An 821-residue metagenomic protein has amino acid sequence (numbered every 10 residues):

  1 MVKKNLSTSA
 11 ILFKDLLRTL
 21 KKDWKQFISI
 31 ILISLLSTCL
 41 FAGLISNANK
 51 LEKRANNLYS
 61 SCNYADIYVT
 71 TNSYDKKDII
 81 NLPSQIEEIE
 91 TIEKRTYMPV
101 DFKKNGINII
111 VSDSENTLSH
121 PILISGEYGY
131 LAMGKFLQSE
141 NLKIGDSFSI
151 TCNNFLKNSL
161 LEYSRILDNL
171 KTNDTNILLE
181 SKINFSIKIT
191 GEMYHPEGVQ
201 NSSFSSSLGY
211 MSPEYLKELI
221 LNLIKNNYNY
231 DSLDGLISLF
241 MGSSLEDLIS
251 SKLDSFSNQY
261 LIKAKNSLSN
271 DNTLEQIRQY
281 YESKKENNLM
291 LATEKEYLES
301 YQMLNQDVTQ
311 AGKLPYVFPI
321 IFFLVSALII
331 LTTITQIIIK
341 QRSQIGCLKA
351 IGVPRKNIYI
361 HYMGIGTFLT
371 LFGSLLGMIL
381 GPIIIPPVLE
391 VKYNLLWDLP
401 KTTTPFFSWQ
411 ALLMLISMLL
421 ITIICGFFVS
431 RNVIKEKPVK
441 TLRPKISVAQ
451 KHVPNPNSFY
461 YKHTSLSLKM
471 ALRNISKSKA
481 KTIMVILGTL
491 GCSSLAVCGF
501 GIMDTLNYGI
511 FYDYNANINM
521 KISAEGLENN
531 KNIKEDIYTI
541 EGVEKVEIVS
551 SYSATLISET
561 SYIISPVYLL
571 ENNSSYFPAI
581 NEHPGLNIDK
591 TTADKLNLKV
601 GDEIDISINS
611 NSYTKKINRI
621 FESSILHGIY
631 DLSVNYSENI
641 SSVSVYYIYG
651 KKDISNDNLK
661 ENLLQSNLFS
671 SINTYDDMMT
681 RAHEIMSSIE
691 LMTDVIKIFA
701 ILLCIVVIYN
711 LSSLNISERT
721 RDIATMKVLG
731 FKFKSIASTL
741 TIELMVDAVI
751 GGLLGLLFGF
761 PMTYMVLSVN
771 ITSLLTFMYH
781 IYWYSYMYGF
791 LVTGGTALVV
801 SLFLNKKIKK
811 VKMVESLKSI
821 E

Functional and structural regions predicted by a protein language model:
M1-C39, M363, T367, K451-G491 (+4 more regions): N-terminal Sec/SRP start-transfer signal
V2, K435-H452, K806-E821: Short cytosolic juxtamembrane segments of multi-pass membrane proteins
V2-A327, Q336, L395, G509-I522 (+2 more regions): Membrane transport/envelope proteins' first extracytoplasmic loop
D23, L328-F368, C704-D747: Interfacial "coupling" helices/loops that link adjacent transmembrane helices in transporter permeases
V69, L466-D594, K599-D602, I606-S612 (+1 more regions): Juxtamembrane segments of multi-pass membrane proteins
A327, L331-Q336, Q341-S343, T367-L399 (+4 more regions): Small-residue-rich transmembrane alpha-helices
P354-R355, K437, K599, K732 (+1 more regions): Short coil/turn motifs that cap or connect alpha-helices
V645-Y647, N662-S768, T772, T776-I781 (+3 more regions): C-terminal transmembrane helical bundles of large multi-pass transporters and their helix-start/helix-kink determinants
